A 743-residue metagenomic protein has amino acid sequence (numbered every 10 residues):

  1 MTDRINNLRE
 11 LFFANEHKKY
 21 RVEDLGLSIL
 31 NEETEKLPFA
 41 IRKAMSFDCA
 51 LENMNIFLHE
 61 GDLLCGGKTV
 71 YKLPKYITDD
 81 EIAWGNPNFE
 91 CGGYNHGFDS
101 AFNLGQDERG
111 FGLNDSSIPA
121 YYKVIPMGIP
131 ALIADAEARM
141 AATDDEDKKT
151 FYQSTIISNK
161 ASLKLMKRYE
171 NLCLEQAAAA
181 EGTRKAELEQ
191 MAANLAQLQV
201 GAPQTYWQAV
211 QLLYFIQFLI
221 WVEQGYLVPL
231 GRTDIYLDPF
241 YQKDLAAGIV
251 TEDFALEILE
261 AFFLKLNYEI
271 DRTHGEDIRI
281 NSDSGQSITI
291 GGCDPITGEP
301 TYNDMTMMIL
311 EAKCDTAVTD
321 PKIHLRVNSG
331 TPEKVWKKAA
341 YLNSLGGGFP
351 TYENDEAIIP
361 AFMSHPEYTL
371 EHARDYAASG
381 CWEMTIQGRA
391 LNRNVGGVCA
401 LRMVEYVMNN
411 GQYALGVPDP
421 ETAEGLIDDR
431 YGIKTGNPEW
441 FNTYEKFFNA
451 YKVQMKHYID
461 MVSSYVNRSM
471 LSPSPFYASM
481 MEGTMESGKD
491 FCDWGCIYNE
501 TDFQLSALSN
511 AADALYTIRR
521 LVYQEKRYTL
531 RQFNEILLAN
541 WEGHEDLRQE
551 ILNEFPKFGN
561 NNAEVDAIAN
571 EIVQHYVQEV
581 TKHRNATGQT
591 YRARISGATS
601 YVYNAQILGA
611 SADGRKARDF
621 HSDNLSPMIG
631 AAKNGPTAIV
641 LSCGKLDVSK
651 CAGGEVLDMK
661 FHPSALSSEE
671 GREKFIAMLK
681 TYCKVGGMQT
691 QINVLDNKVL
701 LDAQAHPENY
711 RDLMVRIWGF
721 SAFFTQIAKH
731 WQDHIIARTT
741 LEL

Functional and structural regions predicted by a protein language model:
M1-T155, R184-L743: Conserved catalytic cores of very large enzyme subunits
Q153-K164: Extended non-globular scaffold/tether segments
K164, R168-N171, E175: Extended, non-transmembrane alpha-helical coiled-coils
L174, A178, Y241: Extended, structured, electrostatic nucleic-acid-contact surfaces
